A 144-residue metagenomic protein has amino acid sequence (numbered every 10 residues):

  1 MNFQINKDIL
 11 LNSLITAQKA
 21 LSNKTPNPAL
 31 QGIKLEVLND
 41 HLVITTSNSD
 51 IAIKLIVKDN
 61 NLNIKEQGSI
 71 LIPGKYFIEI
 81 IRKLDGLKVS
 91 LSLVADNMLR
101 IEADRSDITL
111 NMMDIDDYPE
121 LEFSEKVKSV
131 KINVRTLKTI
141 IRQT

Functional and structural regions predicted by a protein language model:
M1-T144: Structural preference for solvent-exposed beta-strand-turn elements and adjacent flexible terminal/loop segments within
